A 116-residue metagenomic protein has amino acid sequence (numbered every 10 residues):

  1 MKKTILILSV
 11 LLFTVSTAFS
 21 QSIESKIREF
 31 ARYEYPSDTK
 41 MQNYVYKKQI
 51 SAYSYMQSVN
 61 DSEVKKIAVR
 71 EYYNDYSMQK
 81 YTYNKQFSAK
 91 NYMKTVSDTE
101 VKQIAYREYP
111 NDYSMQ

Functional and structural regions predicted by a protein language model:
M1-S16, S20: Sec-dependent N-terminal signal peptides
T17-S20, E34, Y55, E71 (+2 more regions): Compositionally biased non-globular segments, especially hydrophobic aliphatic-rich helices of signal peptides
Q21-E29, N43, S54-K66, K80 (+1 more regions): Short, tandemly repeated low-complexity microdomains enriched for cysteine and small residues
I27-S37, K65-N74, K102-P110: Short, recurring structural edge motifs at helix starts
Y35, Q49-I50, N60, Y72 (+3 more regions): Disulfide-rich extracellular repeat modules and their boundaries
T39-Y53, Y76-N91, S114-Q116: Extracellular/lumenal glycan-associated surfaces
